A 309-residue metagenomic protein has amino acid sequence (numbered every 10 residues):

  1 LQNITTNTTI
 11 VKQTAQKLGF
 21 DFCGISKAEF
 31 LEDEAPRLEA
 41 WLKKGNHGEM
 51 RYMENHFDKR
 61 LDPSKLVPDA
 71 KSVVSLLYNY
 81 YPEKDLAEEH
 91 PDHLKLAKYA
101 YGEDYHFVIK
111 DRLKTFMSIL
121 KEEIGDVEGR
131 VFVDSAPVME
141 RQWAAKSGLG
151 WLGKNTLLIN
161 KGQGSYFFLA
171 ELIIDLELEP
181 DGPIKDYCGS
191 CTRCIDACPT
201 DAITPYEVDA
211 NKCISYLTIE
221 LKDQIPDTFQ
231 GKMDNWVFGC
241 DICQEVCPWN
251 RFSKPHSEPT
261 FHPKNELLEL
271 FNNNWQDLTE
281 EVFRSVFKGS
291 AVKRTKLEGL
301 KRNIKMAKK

Functional and structural regions predicted by a protein language model:
L1-Y187, D234: Auxiliary alpha/beta "docking" domains used to position bulky ligands
F30, R193-Y216, W236-T260: Iron-sulfur cluster-binding cysteine motifs and their immediate structural context in ferredoxin-like electron-transfer
P137, I214, H262-E266: A short beta-strand-loop-alpha-helix capping motif that often carries His-Thr
I159-P183, A210-F229, T279-R284: Short, charged low-complexity linear segments at domain edges
K185-S190, P199: Long, well-ordered alpha-helical scaffolding segments within enzyme catalytic domains, especially pronounced
I225-K309: Alpha-helical scaffold domains
